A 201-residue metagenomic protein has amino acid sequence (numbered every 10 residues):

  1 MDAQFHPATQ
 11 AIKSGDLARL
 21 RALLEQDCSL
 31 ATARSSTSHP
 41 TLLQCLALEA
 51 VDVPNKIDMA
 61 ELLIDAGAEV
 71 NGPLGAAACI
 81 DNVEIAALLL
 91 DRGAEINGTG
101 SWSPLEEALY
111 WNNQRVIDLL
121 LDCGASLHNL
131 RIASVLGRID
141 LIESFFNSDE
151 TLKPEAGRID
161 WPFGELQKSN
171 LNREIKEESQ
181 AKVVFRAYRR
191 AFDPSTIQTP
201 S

Functional and structural regions predicted by a protein language model:
M1-A3, Q114, I139: Basic/polar N-terminal segments that are highly enriched at the extreme N-terminus, encompassing both cleavable
D2-Q10, T32-A50, E69-C79, G98-L109 (+2 more regions): Ankyrin-repeat boundary/"N-cap" motif
F5-K13, R19, L23-S29: N-terminal alpha-helical scaffold/docking segments in eukaryotic complex subunits
R19, N55-M59, E84-I85, R115-V116 (+1 more regions): Conserved ankyrin/ankyrin-like repeat signature
A22-L30, D58-E69, A87-E95, D118-A125 (+1 more regions): Ankyrin repeat domain, specifically the short helix-to-loop turn at the C-terminus of the second helix of each repeat
C79-I80, A86-L120: Extended, hydrophobic interaction surfaces within ordered domains
L119, I132, L141-F145: A short acidic, amphipathic alpha-helical/loop segment
